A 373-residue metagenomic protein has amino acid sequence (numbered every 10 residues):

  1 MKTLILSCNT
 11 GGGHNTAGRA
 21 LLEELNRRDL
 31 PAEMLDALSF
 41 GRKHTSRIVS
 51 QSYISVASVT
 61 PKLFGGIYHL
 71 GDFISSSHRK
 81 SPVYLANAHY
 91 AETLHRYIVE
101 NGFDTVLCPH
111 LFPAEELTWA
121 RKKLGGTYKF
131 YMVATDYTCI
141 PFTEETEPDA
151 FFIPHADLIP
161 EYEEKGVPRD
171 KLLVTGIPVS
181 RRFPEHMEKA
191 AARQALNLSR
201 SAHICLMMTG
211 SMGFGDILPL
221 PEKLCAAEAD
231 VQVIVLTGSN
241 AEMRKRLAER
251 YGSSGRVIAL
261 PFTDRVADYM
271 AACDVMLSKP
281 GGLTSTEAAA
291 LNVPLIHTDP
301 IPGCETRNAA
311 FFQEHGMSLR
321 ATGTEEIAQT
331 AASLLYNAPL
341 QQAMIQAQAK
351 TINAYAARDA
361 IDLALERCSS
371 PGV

Functional and structural regions predicted by a protein language model:
G12, A17, H69-G166, K171-V174: Active-site and donor-binding regions of nucleotide-sugar-utilizing enzymes
A20-E100: Conserved N-terminal ligand/cofactor-binding loop architecture of enzyme catalytic domains
D149-I204, M208-S211: A nucleotide-sugar donor-handling region in carbohydrate enzymes
K189-Q194, L198-C273: Donor-nucleotide binding loops and adjacent catalytic segments primarily of GT-B fold Leloir glycosyltransferases
D268-R307: A donor-sugar binding/catalytic signature common to diverse glycosyltransferases and related nucleotide-sugar
Q313-G316, G323-P339: C-terminal "capping" alpha-helix adjacent to the active site of nucleotide-linked donor transferases in cell-envelope
L340-A354: A short, well-ordered alpha-helix in the C-terminal region of glycosyltransferases
A354-V373: C-terminal alpha-helical cap of glycosyltransferases
